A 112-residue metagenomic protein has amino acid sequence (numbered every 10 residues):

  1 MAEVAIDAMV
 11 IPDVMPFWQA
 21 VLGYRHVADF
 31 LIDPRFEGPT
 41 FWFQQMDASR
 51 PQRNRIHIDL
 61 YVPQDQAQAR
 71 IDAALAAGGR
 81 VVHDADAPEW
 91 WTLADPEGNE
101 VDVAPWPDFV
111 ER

Functional and structural regions predicted by a protein language model:
M1-V27, I32-V82, A94-R112: Glyoxalase I/VOC metalloenzyme domain signal
D86-P88: Short, small/polar residue-rich loop motifs at catalytic or cofactor-binding pockets
W90-T92: Short hydrophobic/aromatic beta-strand element in the GNAT-like acyltransferase core that lines or flanks the acyl-donor
